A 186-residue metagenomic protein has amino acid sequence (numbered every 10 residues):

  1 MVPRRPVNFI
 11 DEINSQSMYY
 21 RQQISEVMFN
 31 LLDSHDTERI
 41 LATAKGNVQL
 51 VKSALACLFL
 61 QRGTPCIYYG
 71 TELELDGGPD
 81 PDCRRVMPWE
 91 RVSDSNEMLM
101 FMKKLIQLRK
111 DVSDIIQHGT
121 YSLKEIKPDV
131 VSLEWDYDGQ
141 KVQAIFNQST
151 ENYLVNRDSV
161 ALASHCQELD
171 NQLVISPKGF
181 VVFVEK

Functional and structural regions predicted by a protein language model:
M1-D82, K127, W135, A144 (+1 more regions): Conserved alpha/beta catalytic core and glycan-binding cleft of carbohydrate-active enzymes
V48-Q49, R62, I67, T71-K186: Carbohydrate-interacting/catalytic domains
